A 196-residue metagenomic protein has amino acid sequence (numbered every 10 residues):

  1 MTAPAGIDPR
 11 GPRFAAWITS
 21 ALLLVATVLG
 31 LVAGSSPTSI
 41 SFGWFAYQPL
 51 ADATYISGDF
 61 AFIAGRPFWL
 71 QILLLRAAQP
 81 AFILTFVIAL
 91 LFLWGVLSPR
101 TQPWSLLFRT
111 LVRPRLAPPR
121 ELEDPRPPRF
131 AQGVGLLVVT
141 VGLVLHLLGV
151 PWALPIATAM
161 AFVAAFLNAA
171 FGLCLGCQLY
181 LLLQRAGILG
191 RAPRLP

Functional and structural regions predicted by a protein language model:
M1-P196: Membrane-interfacial helix-loop segments of redox and metal-homeostasis proteins, especially TM-loop-TM junctions
